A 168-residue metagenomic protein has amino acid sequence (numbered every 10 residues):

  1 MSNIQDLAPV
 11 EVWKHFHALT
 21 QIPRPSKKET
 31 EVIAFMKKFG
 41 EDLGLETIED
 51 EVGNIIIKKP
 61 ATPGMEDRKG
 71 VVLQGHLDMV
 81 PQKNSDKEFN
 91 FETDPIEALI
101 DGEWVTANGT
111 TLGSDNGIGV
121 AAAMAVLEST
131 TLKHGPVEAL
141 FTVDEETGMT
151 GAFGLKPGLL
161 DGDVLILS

Functional and structural regions predicted by a protein language model:
S2-E103: Acidic/His- and Gly-rich active-site-bordering loop/insert found across diverse amide/peptide-bond hydrolases
L43, K58-P60, V126, G151-G154: A generic local structural motif
M65-F141, E146, F153-G158, G162-D163: Active-site metal-coordination/substrate-binding segment of hydrolases, especially metallo-dependent peptidases
L165-S168: Phosphate/diphosphate-binding glycine-rich loops and adjacent basic-rich segments that engage nucleotide
